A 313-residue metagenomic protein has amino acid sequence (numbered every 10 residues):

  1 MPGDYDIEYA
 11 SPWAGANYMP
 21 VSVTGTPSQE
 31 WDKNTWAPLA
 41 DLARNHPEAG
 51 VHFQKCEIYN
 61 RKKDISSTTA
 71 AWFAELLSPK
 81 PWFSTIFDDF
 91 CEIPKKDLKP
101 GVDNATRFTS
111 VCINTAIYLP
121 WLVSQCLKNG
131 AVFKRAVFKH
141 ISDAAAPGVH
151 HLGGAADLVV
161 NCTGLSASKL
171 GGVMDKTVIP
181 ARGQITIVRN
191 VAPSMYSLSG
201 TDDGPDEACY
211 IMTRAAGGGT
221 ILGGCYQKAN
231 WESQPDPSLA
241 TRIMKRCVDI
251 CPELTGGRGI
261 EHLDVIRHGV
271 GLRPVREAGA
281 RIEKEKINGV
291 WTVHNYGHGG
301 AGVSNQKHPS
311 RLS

Functional and structural regions predicted by a protein language model:
P2-V51, G204: Conserved FAD-binding subdomain of flavin-dependent enzymes
Y18, L122, L222: Residue-level signal for inorganic ion chemistry
Q29, K169-G172, E232-S233, E277 (+1 more regions): Short glycine-/acidic-enriched loop or helix-start segments at secondary-structure transitions that form or flank
N34-G130: Flavin (FAD/FMN) cofactor-binding and adjacent substrate-gating region of FAD-dependent oxidoreductase domains
D64, L165-S166, H298: Short glycine-rich anion-binding loops that position phosphate/pyrophosphate groups of nucleotides and phosphorylated
P94-K96, W121, G257-S313: C-terminal catalytic lobe of FAD-dependent flavoproteins
V102-H140, A145-L158, C162, A167: Helical element adjacent to the flavin cofactor pocket in flavoenzyme catalytic cores
A144-R242, C251-R258: Flavin-dependent oxidoreductases
